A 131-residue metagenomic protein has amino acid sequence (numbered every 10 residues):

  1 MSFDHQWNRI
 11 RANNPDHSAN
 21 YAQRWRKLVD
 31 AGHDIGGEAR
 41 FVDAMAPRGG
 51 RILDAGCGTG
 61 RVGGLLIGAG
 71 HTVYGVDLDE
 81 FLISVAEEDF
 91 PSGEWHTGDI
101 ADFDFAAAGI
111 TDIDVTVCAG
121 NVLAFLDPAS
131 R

Functional and structural regions predicted by a protein language model:
M1-R48: Conserved class I S-adenosyl-L-methionine
P47, P91, T111: Structured loop/turn residues at beta-strand edges in well-structured enzyme cores
G49-G58: Conserved class I S-adenosyl-L-methionine
T59-D104: Class I SAM-dependent methyltransferase SAM/SAH-binding core
E87-E88, P128-S130: Short amphipathic alpha-helical segments
F105-V115: A short acidic, Gly/Pro-enriched loop at the edge of an enzyme's catalytic core that lines a small-molecule cofactor
D114-A129: A short SAM/SAH-binding and catalytic strip from SAM-dependent methyltransferases
